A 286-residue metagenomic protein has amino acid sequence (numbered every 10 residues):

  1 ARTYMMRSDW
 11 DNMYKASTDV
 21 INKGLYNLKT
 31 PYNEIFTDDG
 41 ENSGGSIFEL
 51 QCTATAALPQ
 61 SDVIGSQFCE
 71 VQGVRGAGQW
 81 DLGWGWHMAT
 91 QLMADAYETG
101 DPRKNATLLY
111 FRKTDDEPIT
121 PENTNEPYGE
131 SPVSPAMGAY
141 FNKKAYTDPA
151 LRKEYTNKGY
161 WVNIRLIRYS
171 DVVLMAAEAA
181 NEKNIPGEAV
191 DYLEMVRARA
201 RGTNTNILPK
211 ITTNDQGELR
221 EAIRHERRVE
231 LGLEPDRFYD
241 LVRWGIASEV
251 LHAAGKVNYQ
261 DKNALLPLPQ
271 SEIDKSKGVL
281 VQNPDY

Functional and structural regions predicted by a protein language model:
R2-I64, E98-Y286: Acidic/polar-rich alpha-helix caps and helix-coil junctions
S66-M88: Short, cationic low-complexity segments
G78-W84, M93-D95, N163: Active-site rim elements
A89-Q91, P269: Residue-level signal for threonine
